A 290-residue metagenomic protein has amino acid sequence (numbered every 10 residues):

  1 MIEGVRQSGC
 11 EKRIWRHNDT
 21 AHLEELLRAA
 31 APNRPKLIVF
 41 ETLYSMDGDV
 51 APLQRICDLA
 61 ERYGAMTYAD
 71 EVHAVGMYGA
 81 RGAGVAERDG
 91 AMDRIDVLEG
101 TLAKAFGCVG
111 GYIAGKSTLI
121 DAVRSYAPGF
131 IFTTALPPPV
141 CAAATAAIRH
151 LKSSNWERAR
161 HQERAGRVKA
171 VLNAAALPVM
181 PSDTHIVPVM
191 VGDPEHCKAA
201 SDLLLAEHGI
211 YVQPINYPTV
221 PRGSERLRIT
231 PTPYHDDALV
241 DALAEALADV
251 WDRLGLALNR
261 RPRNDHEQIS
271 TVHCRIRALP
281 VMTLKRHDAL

Functional and structural regions predicted by a protein language model:
M1-S8, A21: Substrate-binding/gating loop at the entrance of the active-site cleft, primarily in PLP-dependent aminotransferase-like
S8, R62-Y63, A175, E207-H208 (+1 more regions): Helix C-cap/helix->beta junction micro-motif
R13-A69, T232: Active-site phosphate-binding strand-loop segment of PLP-dependent enzymes
A51, T145-Y211: Conserved PLP-dependent catalytic core of the aminotransferase class-I/II
G64, A83-L102, D121, S125: Conserved active-site segment immediately N-terminal to the catalytic lysine that forms the internal aldimine
V97-E99, F106-N155: Conserved core segment of the aminotransferase class I/II
E207, T219-L290: PLP-dependent enzyme catalytic core of the Aspartate aminotransferase-like
